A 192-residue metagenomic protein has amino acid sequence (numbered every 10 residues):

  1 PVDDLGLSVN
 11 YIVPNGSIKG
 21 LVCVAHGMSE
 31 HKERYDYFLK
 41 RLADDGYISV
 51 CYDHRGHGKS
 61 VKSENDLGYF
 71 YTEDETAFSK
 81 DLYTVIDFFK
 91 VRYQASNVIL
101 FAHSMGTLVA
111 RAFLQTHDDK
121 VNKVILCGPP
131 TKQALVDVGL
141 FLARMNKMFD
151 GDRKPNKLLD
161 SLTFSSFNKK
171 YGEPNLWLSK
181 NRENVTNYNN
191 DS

Functional and structural regions predicted by a protein language model:
P1-G16: N-terminal cap/lid segment of alpha/beta-hydrolase-fold proteins
K19-V22, N97: Alpha/beta-hydrolase fold active-site loops
A25, Y52-H54, C127: Alpha/beta-hydrolase
H26-E30: Active-site glycine-rich loops that stabilize anionic/oxyanionic intermediates across multiple enzyme folds
R34, L39-N65: Conserved alpha/beta-hydrolase
S79-N97: Conserved acidic catalytic loop of the alpha/beta-hydrolase fold
F101-G106, A110: Gly/Ala-rich beta-loop-alpha elbow adjacent to hydrolase catalytic centers
A110-D191: Alpha/beta-hydrolase-fold enzymes
